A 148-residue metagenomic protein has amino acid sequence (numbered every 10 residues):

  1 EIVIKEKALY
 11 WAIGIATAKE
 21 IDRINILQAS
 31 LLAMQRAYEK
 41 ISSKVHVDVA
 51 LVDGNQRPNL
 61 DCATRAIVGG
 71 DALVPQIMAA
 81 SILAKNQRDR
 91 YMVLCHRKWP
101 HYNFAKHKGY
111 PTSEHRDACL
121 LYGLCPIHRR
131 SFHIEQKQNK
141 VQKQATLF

Functional and structural regions predicted by a protein language model:
E1-F148: RNase H-like, Mg2+-dependent phosphodiesterase core, and more generally RNA phosphate-backbone-engaging helix-loop
